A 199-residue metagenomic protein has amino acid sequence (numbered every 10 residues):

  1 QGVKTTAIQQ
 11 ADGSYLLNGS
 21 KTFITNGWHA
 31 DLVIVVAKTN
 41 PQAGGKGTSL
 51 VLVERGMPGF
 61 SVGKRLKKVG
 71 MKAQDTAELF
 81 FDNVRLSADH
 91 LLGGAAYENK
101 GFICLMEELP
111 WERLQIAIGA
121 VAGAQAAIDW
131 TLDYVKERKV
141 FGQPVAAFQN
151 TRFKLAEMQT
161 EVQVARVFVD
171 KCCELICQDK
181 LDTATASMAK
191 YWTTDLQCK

Functional and structural regions predicted by a protein language model:
Q1-Q9: A gly/ser-rich beta-alpha-beta helix-loop segment of oxidoreductase catalytic cores
T5-T6, S49, A77: Residue-level detector of beta-strand structural context in well-folded domains
I8, N40-Q42, M71: Short polar/acidic secondary-structure junctions
Q9-Y15, E78-N83, N99-F102, E107-K199: Alpha-helical interface subdomain recognition
S14, N18-V62: A short core secondary-structure module
T22-G27, M71, W111-Q115: Glycine-rich phosphate/pyrophosphate-binding beta-alpha loops
P58-S87: Flexible, small-/acidic-enriched active-site or ligand-binding loops
H90-F102: Acidic-glycine-rich active-site phosphate/pyrophosphate-binding loop
